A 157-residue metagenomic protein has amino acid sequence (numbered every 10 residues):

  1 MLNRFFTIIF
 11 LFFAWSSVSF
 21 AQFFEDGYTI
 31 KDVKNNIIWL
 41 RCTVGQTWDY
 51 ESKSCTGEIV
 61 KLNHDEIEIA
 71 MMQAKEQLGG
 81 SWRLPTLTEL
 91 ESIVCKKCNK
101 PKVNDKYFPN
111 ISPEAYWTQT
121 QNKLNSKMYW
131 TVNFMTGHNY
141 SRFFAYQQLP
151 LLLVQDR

Functional and structural regions predicted by a protein language model:
M1-L2: N-terminal secretory signal peptides that target proteins for export/translocation
F5-W15: Sec-dependent N-terminal signal peptides
S16-A21: Sec/Tat signal peptide C-region and signal peptidase I cleavage site
F24-D26: Short, small/polar residue-rich loop motifs at catalytic or cofactor-binding pockets
Y28, V33-K34, L40-R83, L87-L90 (+1 more regions): Short aromatic-cysteine micro-motif
E68-S81, L87-F134, D156: An exposed tryptophan-centered "aromatic clamp" motif
A115-W117, R142-R157: Short, structured beta-strand segments at or near domain termini in extracellular proteins/domains
